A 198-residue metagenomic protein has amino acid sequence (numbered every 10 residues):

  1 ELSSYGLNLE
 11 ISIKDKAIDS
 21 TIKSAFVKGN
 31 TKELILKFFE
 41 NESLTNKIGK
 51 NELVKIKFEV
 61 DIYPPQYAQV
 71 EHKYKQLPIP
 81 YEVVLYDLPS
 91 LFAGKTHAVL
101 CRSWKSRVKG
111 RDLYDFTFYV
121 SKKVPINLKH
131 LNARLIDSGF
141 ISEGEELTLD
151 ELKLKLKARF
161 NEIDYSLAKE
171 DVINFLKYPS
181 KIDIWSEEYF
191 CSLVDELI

Functional and structural regions predicted by a protein language model:
E1-I198: Structured mid-to-C-terminal alpha-helical surface segments
